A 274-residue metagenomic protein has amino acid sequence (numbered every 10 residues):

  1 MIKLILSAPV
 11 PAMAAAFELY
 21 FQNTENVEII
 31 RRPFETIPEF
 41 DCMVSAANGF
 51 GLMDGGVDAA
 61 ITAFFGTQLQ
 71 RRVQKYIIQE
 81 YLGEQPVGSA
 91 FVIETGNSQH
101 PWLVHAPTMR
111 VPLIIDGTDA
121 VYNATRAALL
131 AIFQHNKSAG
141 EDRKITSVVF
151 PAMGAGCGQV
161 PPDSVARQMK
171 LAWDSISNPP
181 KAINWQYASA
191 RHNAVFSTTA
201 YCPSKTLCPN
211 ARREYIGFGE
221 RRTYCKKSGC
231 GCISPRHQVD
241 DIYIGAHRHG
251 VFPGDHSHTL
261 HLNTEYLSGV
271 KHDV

Functional and structural regions predicted by a protein language model:
M1-G231: Macrodomain-like recognition of ADP-ribose-binding/processing modules
T223-V274: N-terminal low-complexity segments that are often proline-rich with Ser/Thr-Pro
